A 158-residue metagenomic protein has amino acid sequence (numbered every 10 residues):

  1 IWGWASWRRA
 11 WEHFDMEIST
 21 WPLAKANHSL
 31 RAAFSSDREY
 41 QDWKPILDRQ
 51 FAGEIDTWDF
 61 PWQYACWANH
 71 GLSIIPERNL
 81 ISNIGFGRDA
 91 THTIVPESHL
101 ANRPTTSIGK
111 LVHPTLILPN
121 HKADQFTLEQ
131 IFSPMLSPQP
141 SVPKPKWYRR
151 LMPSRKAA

Functional and structural regions predicted by a protein language model:
I1-A158: An acidic/histidine-cluster motif and surrounding catalytic segment that typifies divalent-metal-assisted enzyme active
